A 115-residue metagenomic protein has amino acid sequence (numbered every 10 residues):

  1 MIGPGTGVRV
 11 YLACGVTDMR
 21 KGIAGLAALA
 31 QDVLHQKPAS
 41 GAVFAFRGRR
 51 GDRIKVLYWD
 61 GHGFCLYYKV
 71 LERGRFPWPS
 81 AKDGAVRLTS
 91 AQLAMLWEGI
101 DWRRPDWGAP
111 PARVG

Functional and structural regions predicted by a protein language model:
M1-G115: Polybasic/polar functional segments that serve as interface/processing modules
